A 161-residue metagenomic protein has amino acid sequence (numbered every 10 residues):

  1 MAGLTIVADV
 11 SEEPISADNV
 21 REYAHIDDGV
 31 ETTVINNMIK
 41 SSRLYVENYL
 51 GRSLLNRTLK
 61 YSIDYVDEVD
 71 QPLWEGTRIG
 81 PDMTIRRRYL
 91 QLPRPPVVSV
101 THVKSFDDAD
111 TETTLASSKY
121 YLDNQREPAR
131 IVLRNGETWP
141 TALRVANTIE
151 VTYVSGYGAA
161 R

Functional and structural regions predicted by a protein language model:
M1-R161: Divalent metal-cofactor coordination and adjacent catalytic microenvironments
